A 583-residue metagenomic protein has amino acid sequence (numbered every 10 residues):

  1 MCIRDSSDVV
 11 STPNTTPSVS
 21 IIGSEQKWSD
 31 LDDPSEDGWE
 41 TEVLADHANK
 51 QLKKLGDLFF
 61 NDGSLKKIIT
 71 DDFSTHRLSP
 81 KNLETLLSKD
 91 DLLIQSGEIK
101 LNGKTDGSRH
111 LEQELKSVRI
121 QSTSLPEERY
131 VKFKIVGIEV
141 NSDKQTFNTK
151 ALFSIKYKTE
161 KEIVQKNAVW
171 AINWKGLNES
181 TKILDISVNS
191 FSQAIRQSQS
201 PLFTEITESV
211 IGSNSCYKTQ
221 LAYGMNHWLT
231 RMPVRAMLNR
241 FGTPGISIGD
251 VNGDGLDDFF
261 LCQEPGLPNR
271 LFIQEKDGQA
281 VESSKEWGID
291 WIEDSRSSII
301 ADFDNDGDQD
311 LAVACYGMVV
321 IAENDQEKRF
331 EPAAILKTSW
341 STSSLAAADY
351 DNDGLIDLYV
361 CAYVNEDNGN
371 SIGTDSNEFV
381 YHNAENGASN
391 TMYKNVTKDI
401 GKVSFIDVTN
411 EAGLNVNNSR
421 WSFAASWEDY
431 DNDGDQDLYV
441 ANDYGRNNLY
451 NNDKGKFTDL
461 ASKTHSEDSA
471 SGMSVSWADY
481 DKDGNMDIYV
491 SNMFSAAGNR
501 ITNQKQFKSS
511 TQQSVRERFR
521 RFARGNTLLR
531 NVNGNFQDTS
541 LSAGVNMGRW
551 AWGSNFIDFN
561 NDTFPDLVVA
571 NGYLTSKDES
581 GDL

Functional and structural regions predicted by a protein language model:
R4-L583: Acidic, glycine/proline-rich Ca2+-coordinating loop motifs
